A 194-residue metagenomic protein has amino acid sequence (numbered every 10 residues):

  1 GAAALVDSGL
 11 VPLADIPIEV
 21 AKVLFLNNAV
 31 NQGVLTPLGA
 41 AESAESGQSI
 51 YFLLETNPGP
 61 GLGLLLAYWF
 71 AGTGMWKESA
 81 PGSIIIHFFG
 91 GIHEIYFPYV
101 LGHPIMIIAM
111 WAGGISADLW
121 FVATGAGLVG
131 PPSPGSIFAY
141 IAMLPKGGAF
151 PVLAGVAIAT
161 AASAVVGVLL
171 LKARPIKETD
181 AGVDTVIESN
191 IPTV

Functional and structural regions predicted by a protein language model:
G1-P192: Pore-lining transmembrane helices
